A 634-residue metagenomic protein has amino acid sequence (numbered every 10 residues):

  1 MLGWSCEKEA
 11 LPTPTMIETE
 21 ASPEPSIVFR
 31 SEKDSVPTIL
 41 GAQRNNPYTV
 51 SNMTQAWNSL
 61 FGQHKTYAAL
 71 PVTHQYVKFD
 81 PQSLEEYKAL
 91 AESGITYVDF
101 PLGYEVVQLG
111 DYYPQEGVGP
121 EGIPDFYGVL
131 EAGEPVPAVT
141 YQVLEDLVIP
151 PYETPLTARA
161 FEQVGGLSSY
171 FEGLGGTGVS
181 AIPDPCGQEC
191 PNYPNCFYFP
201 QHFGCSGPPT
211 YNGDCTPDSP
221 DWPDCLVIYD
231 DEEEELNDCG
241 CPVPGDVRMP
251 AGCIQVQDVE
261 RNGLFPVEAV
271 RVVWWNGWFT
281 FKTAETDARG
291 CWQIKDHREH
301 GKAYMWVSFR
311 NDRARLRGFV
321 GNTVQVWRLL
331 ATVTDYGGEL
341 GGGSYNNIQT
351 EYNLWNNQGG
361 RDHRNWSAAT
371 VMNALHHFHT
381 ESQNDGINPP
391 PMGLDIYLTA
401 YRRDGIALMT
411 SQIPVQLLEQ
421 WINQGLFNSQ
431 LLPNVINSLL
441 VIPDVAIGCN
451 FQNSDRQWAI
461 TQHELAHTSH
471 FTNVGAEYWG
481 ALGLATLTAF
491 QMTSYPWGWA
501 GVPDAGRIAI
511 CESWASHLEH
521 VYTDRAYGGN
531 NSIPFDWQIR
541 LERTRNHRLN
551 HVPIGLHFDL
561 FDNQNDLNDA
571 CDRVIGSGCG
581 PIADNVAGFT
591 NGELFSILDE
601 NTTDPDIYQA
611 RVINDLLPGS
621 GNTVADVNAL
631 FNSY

Functional and structural regions predicted by a protein language model:
G3-I27, S206-T210, T216-P220, Y229-D246: Bacterial Sec-dependent N-terminal signal peptides
P12-T15, G240-R261, N356, T370-Q383: A short, Gly/Thr-enriched small/hydrophobic beta-strand-prone motif that recurs across taxa
P37, G41, N45-Q55, S59-F61 (+3 more regions): Short, ordered, surface-exposed loop/turn motifs in non-cytosolic proteins
N52, A481-Y634: Replace "(M1/M4/M9/M12/WLM)" with "(e.g., M1/M4/M8/M9/M12/M26/WLM)" and add "not limited to" to clarify scope
N276-K295: Short, acidic Ser/Thr/Gly-rich low-complexity loop/linker segments typical of extracellular and cell-surface proteins
Q293-Y304: Short Pro-Gly-centered beta-turn/loop motif in secreted/extracellular proteins
K295, E351, W355-Q420: Zn2+-dependent metallopeptidase catalytic core
T410-W458, Q462-G475: Active-site scaffold of zinc-dependent metalloenzymes
